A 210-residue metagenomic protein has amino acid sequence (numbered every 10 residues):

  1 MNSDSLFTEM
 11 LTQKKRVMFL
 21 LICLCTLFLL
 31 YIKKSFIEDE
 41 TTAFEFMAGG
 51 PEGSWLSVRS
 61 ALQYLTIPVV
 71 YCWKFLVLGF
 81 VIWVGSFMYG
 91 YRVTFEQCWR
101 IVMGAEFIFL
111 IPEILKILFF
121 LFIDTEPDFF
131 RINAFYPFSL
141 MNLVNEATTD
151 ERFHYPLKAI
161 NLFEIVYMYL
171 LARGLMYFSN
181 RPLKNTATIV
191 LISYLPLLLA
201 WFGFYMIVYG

Functional and structural regions predicted by a protein language model:
M1-A61: N-terminal juxtamembrane cytosolic/stromal segments of multi-pass membrane proteins
L6-C25, E96-L110, K184-L195: Alpha-helical transmembrane segments and their helix-start/interface "positive-inside/aromatic belt" motifs in integral
L24-L30, V70, K74, L78 (+4 more regions): Alpha-helical transmembrane segments of multipass membrane proteins
E52-L76: Interfacial helix-start motif at the membrane-water boundary
L65, V81-A134: Alpha-helical transmembrane segments with an aromatic anchor "belt"
F75-Y89, I165-M176: Membrane-cytosol interface at the C-terminal ends of transmembrane alpha helices in small multi-pass membrane proteins
I108-W201: Hydrophobic alpha-helical transmembrane segments and adjacent short intramembrane/lumenal linkers of inner/organellar
L199-G210: Juxtamembrane boundary at the C-terminal end of a transmembrane helix
